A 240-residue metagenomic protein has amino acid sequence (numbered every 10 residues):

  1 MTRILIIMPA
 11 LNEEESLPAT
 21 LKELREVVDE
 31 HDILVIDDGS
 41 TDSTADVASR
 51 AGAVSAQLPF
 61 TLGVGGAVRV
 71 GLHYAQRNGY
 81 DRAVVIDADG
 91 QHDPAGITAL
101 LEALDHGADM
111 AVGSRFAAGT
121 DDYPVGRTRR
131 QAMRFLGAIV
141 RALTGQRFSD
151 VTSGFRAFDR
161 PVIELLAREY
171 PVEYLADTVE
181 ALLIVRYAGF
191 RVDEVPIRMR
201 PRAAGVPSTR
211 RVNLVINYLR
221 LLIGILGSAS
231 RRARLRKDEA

Functional and structural regions predicted by a protein language model:
R3-L5, E180: Cell-envelope/extracellular polymer assembly enzymes that use nucleotide-activated donors
L5-P9, Q57: Short hydrophobic beta-strand elements that form part of the catalytic alpha/beta core underpinning NDP-sugar/donor
N12-E26: Short, well-formed alpha-helical segments that are part of the catalytic scaffolds of diverse glycosyltransferases
E13-S16, S40, D93: Donor nucleotide-sugar binding loop of glycosyltransferases
D37-A45, G90: A conserved acidic beta->alpha catalytic loop
L58-R77, P94-L175, R202-V212, I216-L219 (+1 more regions): Acceptor/aglycone-binding surface of glycosyltransferases and processive sugar-polymer synthases
Y80-Q91: Short beta-strand-to-loop acidic/aromatic patch adjacent to the donor-nucleotide binding site
R147, Y170-E173, L182-R200: Catalytic donor-sugar/metal-binding loop of nucleotide-sugar-dependent glycosyltransferases
